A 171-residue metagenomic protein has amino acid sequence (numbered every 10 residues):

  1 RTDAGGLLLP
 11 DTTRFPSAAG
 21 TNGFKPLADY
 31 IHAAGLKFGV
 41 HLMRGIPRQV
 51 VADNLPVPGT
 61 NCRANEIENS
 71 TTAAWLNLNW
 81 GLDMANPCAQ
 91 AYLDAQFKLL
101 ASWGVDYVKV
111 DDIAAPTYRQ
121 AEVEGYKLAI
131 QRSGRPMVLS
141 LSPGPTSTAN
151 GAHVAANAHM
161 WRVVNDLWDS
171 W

Functional and structural regions predicted by a protein language model:
R1-D29, A33-D112, P116: Aromatic-lined carbohydrate-binding/catalytic grooves of carbohydrate-active enzymes
D53-V57, E122-Y126, V154: Short low-complexity, flexible loop/linker segments enriched in glycine and/or proline with clustered acidic
E66-T71, D83-A91, A95, R135-W171: Glycan-recognition surfaces
Q96-P145: Extracytoplasmic, non-cytosolic globular domains
